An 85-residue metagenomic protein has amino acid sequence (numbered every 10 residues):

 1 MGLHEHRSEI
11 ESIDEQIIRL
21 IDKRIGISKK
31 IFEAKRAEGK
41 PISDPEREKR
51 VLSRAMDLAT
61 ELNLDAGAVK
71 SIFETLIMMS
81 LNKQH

Functional and structural regions predicted by a protein language model:
M1-H85: Domain-level signature for soluble enzymes in the chorismate/prephenate branch of the shikimate pathway
